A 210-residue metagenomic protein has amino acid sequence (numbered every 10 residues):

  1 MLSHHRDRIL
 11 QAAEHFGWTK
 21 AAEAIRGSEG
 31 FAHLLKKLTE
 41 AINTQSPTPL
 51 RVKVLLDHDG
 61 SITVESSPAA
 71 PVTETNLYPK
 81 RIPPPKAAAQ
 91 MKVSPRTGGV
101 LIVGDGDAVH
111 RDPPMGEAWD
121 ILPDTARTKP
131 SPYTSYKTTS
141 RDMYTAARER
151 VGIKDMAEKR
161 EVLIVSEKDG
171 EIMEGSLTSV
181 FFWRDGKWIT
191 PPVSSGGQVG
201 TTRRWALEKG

Functional and structural regions predicted by a protein language model:
M1-A24, S28-A41, P49-R51, D57-G210: Helix-start/capping segments and mature chain N-termini
